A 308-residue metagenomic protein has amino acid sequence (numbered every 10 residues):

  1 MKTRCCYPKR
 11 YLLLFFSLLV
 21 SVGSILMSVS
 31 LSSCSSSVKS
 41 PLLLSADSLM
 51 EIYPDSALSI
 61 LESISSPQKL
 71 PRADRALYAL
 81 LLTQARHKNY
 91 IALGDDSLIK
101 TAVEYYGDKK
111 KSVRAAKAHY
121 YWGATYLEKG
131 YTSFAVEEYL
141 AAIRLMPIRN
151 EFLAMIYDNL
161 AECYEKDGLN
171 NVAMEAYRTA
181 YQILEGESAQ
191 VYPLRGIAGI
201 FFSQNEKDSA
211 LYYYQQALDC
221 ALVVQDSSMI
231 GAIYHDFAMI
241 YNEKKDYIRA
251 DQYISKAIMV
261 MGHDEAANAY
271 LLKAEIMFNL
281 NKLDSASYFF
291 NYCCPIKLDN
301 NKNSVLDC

Functional and structural regions predicted by a protein language model:
K2-S32: Sec-dependent bacterial lipoprotein signal peptides
C34-C308: A "functional boundary" signal
